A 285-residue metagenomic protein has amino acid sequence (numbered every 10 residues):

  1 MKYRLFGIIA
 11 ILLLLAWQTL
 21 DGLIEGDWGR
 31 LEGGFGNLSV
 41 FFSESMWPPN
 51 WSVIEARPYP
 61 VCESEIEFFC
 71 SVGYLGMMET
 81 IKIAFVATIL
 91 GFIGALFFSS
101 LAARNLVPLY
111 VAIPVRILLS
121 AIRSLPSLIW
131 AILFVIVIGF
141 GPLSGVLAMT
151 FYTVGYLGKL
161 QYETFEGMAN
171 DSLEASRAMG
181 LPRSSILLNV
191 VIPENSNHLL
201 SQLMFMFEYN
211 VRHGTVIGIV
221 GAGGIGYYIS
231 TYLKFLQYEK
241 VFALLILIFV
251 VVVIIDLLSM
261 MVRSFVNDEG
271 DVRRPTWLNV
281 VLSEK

Functional and structural regions predicted by a protein language model:
M1-I89, N267-K285: N-terminal, non-cleaved signal-anchor transmembrane helix
Y74-K82, V115-I122, E208, S230: Alpha-helical membrane-interface segments at transmembrane helix boundaries
V86-L119: Transmembrane-helix boundary motif in ABC transporter permease subunits
V107-L109, S124-W130, V211: Transmembrane alpha-helices and adjacent helix-loop boundaries
R116-T150: Generic hydrophobic transmembrane alpha-helix motif, especially the helices
I136, V211-I248, F265-P275: Glycine-rich helix-loop "coupling/hinge" segments at transmembrane-helix boundaries in multipass transporters
F140-Y209, L257-M260: Membrane-cytosol interface at the C-terminal ends of specific transmembrane alpha-helices in multi-pass membrane
S201, F242-K285: C-terminal transmembrane helix and the adjacent membrane-cytosol boundary/short C-terminal tail of inner/organellar
